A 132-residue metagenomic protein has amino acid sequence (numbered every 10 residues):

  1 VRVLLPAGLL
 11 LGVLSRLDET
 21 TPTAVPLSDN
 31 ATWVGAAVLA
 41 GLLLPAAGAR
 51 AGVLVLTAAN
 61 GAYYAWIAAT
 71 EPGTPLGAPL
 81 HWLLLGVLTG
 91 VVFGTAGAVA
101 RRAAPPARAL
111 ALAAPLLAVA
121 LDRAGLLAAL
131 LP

Functional and structural regions predicted by a protein language model:
V1-N60: N-terminal topogenic module of multi-pass integral membrane proteins
L4, V91-T95, R123: Generic hydrophobic/packing signal
G12-G35, A62-L85, A120-P132: Membrane interfacial helix motifs at helix-loop boundaries and amphipathic/re-entrant anchors
A31-L39, V87-V92, A111-L116: Hydrophobic alpha-helical segments embedded in the membrane of multi-pass proteins
G41-P45, A98-R102, R123: Hydrophobic alpha-helical transmembrane segments
A46-V53, R101-V119: Internal alpha-helical transmembrane segments of multi-pass membrane proteins
T57, P79, L83, V91-T95: Non-catalytic alpha-helical scaffold/packing segments enriched in small hydrophobic residues
G86-A107: Short helix-perturbing small/polar motifs within transmembrane alpha-helices
